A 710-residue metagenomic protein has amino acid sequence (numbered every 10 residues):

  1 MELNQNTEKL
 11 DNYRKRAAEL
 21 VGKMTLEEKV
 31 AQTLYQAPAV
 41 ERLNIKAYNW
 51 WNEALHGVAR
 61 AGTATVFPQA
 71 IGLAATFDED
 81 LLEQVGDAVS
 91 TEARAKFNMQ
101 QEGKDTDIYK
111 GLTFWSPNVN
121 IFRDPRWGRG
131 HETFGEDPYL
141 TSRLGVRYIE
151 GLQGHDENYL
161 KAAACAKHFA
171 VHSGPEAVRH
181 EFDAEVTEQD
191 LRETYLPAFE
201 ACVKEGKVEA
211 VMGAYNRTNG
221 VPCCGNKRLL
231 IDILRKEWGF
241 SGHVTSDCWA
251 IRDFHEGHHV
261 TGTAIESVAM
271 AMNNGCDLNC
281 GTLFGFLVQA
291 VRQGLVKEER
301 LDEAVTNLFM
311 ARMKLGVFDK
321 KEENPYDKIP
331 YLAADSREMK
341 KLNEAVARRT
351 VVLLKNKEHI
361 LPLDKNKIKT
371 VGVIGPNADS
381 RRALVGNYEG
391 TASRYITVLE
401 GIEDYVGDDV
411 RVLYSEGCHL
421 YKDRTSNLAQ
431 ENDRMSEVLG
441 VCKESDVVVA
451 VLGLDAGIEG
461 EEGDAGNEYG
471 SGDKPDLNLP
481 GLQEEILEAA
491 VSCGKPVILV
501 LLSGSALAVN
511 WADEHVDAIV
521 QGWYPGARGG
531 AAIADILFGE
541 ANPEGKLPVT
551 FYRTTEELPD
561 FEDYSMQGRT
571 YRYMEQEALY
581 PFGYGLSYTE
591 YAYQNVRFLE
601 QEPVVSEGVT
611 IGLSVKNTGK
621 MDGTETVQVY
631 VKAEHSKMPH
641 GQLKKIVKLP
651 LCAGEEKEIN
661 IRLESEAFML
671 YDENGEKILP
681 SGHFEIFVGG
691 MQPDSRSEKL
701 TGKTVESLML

Functional and structural regions predicted by a protein language model:
M1-M669, P680-Q692, L710: Glycoside hydrolase catalytic-domain context in secreted enzymes
N674-K677, S697: Short proline/glycine-enriched turn/loop segments at secondary-structure junctions
S695-L710: Short beta-strand elements
